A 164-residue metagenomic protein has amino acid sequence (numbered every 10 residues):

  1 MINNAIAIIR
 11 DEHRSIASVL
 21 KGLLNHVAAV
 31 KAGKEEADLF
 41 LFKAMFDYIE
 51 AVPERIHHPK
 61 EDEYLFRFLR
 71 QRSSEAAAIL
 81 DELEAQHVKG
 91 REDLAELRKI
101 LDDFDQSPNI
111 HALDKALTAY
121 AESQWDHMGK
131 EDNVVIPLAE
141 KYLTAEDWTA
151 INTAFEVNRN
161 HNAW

Functional and structural regions predicted by a protein language model:
M1-W164: Small-residue-biased structural context
